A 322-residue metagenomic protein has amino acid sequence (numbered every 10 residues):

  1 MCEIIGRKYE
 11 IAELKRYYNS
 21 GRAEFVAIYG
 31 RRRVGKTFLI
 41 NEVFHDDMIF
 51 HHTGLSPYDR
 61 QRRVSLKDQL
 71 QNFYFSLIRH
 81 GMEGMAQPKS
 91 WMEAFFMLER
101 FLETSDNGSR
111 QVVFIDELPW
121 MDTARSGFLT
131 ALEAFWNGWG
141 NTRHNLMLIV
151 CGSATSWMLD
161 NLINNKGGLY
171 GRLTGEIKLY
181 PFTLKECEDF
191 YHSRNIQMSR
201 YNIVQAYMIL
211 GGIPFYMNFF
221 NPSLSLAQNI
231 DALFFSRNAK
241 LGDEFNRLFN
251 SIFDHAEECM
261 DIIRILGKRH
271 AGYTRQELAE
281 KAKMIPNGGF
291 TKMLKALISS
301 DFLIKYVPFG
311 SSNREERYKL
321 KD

Functional and structural regions predicted by a protein language model:
M1-K321: Phosphate-binding site recognition
